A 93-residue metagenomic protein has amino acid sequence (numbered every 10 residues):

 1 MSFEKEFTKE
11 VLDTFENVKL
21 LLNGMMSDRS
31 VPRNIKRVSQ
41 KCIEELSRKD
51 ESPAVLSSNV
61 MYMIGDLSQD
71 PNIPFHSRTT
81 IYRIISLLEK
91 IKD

Functional and structural regions predicted by a protein language model:
M1-V31: Short terminal alpha-helical segments
T8, R29, D50, D70-P71: Short, charged/polar micro-motifs that form catalytic or ligand-binding hotspots
V11, E51-A54, D93: Flexible loop/turn segments at the boundaries of HEAT repeats in alpha-solenoid HEAT proteins
V11-T14, L56, S77, I84: Amphipathic alpha-helix face/heptad-repeat signature
E16, E44-S47, Y82, S86-E89: Generic structural signal for well-ordered, non-transmembrane alpha-helical segments in soluble/cytosolic regions
N17, N59, T80: Charged catalytic carboxylate motif
L20-Y62: Amphipathic alpha-helical interaction modules
D66-D93: Amphipathic alpha-helical binding modules
